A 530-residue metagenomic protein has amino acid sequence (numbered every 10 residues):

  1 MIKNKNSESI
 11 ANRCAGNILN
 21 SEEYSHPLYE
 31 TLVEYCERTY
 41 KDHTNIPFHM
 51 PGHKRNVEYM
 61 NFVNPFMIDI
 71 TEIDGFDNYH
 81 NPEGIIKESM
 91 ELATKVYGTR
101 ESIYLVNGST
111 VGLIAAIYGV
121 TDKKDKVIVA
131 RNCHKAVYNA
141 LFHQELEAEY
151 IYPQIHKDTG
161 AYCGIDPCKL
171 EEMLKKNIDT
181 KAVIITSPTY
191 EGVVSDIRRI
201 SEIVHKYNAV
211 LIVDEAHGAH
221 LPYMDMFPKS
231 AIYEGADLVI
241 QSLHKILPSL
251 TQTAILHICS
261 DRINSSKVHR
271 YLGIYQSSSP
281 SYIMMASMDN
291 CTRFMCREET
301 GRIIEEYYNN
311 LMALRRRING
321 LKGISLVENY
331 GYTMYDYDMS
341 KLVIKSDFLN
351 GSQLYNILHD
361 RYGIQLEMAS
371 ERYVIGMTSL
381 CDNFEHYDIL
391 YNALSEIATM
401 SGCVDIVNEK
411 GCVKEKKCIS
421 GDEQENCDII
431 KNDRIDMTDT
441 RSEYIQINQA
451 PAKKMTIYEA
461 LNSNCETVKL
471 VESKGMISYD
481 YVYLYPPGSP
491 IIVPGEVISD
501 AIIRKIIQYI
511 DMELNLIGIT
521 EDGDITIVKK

Functional and structural regions predicted by a protein language model:
I2-G84: N-terminal "arm"/small-domain region of PLP-dependent enzymes with the aminotransferase-like
K3-L19, C403-S442: Intrinsically disordered, low-complexity terminal tails and inter-domain linkers enriched for S/T/G/P/D/E
Y29, T99, S109-E328, S346: Conserved PLP-enzyme active-site core in the AAT-like
F66-G108: Conserved N-terminal alpha-helix of the aminotransferase class I/II PLP-enzyme fold
Y104, Y150-Y152, Q241, M368 (+1 more regions): Structural signal for conserved beta-strand scaffold positions within catalytic alpha/beta enzyme cores
R316-G411, I430-P494, K505-G518: Conserved C-terminal alpha-helix-loop-beta "cap" of PLP-dependent enzymes that closes/shapes the active-site mouth
I519-K529: Terminal helix/beta-alpha structural elements that buttress the NAD(P)+-binding lobe
